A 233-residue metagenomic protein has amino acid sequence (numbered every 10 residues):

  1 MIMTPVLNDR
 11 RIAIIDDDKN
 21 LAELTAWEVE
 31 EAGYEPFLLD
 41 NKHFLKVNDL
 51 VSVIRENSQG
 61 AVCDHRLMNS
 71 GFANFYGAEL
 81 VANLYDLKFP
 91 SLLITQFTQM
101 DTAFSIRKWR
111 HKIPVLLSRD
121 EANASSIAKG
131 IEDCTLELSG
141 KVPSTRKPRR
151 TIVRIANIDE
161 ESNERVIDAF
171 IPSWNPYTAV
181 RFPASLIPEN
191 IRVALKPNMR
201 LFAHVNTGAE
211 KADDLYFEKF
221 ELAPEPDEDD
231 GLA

Functional and structural regions predicted by a protein language model:
N8-N20, T25-V29: Conserved acidic segment of CheY-like receiver
I15-D17, L39, A61, L84: Conserved sequence signature across two-component system core domains
D18-L21, F44, H65-F72, F97-D101 (+1 more regions): Short acidic, S/G/P-rich loop/turn micro-motifs used as interaction or catalytic elements
Y34-F44: Short hydrophobic/Thr-rich beta-strand motif most characteristic of the beta2 strand and flanking loop of CheY-like
L39-N41, L92-T151, A169-N175: Output/docking surface of receiver
V47, G60-Y85, Q96: Conserved phosphotransfer microenvironments
D86-P90: A short helix->loop->beta-strand "cap" motif at the edges of active sites that frequently abuts
D133-A233: C-terminal output/effector regions of signal-responsive regulators
